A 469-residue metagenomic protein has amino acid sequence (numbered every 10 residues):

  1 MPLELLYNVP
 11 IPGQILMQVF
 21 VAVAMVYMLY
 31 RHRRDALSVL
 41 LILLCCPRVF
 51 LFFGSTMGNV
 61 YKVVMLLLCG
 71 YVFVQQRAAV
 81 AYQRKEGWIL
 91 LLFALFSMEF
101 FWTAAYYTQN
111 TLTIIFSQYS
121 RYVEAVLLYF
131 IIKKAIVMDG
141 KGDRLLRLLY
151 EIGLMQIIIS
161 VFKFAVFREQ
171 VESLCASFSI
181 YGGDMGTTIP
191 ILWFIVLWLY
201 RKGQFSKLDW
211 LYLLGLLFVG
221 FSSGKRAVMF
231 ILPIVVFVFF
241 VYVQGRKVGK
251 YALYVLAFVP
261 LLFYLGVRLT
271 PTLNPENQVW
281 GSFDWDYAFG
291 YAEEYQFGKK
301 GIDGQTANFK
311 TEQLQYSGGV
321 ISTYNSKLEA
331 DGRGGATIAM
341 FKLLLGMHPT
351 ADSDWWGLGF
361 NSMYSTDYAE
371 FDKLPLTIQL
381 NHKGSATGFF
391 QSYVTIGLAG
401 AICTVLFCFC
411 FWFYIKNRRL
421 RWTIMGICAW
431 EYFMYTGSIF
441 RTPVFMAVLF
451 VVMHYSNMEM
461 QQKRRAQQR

Functional and structural regions predicted by a protein language model:
M1-V74, M98-A105, K225: N-terminal signal-anchor transmembrane segment
L37, Y82-L95, Y122, I131-I159: Interfacial loop-to-transmembrane-helix boundary motif in multi-pass membrane proteins
G58-C69, K85-A104, Q109-K134: Aromatic-anchored transmembrane helix interface
D143-E169, Y181-Q244: Alpha-helical transmembrane segments of multi-pass inner-membrane proteins
R147, F205, G249, E370 (+3 more regions): Hydrophobic transmembrane alpha-helices and their immediate junctions
Q170-A176, S322-I396: Long extracytoplasmic/lumenal interhelical loops at the membrane interface of multi-pass membrane proteins
W193-V196, V236, F407, I424-M434 (+1 more regions): Transmembrane alpha-helices of multi-pass inner-membrane enzymes
F218-S222, V243-Y324: A membrane-periplasm/extracellular boundary helix in multi-pass inner-membrane enzymes that assemble envelope glycans
